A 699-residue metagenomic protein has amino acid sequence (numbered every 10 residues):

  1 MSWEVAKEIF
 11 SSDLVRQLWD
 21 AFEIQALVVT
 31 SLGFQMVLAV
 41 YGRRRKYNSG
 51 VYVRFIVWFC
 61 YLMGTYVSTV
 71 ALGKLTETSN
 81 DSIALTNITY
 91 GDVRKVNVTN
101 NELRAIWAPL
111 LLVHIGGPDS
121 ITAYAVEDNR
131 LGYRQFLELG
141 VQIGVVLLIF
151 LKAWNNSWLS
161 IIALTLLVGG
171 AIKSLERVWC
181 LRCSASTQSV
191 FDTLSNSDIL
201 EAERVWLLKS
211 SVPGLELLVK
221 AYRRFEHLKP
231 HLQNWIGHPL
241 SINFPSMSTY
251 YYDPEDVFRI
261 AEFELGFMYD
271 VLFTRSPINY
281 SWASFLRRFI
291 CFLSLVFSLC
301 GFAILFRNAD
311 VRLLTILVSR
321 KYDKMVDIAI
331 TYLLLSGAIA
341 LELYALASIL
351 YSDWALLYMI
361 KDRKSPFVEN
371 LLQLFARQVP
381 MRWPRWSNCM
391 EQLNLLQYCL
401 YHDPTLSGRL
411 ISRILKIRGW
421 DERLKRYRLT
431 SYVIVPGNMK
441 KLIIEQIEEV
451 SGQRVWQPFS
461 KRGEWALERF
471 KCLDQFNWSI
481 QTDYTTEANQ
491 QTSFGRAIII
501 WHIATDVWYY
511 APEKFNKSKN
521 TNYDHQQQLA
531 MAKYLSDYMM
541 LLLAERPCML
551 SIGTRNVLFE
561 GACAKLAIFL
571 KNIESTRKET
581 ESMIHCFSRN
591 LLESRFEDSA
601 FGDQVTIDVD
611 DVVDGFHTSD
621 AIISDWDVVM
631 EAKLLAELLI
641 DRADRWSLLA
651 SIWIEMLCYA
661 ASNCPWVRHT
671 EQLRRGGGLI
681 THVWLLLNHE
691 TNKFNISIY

Functional and structural regions predicted by a protein language model:
S2-A71, L75-Y699: Extended, charged interaction scaffolds in large complex subunits
